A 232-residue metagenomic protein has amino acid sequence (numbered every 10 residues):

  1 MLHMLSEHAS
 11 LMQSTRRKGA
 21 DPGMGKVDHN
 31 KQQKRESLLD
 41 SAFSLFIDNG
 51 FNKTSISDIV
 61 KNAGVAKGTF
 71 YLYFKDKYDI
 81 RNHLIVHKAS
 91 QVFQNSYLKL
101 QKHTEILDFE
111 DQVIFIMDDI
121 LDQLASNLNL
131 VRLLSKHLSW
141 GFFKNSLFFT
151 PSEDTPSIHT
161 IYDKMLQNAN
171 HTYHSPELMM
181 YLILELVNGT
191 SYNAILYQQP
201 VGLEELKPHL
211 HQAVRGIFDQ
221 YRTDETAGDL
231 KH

Functional and structural regions predicted by a protein language model:
M1-N49, T54-N62, D79: Basic, helix-initiating cap at the start of DNA-binding domains
Q32-F43, N52-K53, G64, Y73-Y97 (+1 more regions): An amphipathic alpha-helix adjacent to DNA-recognition modules
K34, K77, K88-V92, V113-I116 (+6 more regions): Hydrophobic/aromatic residues within well-ordered alpha-helical segments
G68: Key DNA-contact positions within bacterial/archaeal DNA-binding proteins
H83, L98-S126, I183: Hydrophobic alpha-helical connector segments
D111, D119, Q123-N145, Y192-L196: Amphipathic alpha-helical segments used for helix-helix packing
Q123, N129, F142-N170, E177-Y181 (+1 more regions): Amphipathic alpha-helical packing segments from all-alpha helical-bundle domains
Q167-A213, Y221-H232: Hydrophobic/aromatic-rich alpha-helical bundle segments in the mid-to-C-terminal region
